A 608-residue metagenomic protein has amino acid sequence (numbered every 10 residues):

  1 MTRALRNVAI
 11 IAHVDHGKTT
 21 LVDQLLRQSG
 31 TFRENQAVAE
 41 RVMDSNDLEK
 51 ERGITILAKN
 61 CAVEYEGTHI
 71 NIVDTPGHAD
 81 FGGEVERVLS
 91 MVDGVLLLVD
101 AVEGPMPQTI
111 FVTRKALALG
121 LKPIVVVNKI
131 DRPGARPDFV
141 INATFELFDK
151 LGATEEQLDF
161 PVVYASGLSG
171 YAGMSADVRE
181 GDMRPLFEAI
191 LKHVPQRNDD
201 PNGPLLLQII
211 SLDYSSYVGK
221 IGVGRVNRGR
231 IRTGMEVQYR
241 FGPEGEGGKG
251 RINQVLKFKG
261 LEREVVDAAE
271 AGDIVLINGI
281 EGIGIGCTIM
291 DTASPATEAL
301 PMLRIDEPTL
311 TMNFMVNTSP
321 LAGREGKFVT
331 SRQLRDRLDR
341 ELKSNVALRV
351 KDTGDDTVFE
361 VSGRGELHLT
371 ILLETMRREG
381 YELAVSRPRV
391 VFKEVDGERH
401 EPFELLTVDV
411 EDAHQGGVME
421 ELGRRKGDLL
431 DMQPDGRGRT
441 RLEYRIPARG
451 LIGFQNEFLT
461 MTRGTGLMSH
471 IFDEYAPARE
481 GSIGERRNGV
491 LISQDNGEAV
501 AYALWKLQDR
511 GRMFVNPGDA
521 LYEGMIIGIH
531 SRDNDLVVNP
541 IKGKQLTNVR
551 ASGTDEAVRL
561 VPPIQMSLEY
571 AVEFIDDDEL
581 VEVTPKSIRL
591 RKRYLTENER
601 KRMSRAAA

Functional and structural regions predicted by a protein language model:
M1-A608: Structural and coupling elements of P-loop NTPases
